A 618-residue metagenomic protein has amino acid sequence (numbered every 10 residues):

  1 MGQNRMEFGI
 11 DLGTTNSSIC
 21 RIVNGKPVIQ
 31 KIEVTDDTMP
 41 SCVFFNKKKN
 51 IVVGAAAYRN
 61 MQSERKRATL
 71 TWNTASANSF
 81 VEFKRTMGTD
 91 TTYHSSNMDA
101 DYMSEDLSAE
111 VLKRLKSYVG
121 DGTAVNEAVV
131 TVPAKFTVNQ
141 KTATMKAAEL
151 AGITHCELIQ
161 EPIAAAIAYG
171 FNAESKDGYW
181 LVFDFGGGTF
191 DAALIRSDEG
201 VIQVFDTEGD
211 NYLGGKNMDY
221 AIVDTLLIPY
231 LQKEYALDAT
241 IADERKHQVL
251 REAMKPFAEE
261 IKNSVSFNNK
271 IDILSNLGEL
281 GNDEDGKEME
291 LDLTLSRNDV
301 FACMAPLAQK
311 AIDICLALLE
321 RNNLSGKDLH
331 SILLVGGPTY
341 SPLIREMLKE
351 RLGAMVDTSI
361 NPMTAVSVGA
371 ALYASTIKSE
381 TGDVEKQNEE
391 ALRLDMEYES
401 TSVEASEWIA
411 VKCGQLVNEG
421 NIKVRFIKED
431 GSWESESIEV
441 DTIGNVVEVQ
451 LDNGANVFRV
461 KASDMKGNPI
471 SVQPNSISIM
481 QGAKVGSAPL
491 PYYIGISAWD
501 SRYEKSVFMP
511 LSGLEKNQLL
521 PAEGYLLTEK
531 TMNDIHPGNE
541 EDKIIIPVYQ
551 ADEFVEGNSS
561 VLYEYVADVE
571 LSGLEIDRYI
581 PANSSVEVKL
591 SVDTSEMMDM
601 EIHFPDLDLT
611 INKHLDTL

Functional and structural regions predicted by a protein language model:
M1-M6, E157-F183, V201, R321 (+2 more regions): Conserved phosphate-binding catalytic cores of ATP/NTP-utilizing and phosphoryl-transfer enzymes
G2-I29, A173-F205, L334, V411 (+2 more regions): Gly/Thr-rich phosphate-binding beta-strand-loop-beta motif of the actin/hexokinase/Hsp70
G25-C156, Q160, G214-L274, S497 (+3 more regions): Phosphate-binding loop and its immediate beta->loop->alpha context in nucleotide/phosphate-handling enzymes
P27-V28, Q203-Y212, A239-K246, R351-S359 (+1 more regions): Short beta-alpha connecting loops at secondary-structure transitions that line or flank enzyme active sites
I29-D37, N172-I228, E429-V440, N445 (+3 more regions): Glycine-rich phosphate-binding loop of actin/hexokinase-like ATP-binding domains
M39, D283-R297, F301, S379-L618: Acidic low-complexity intrinsically disordered segments
T74, F80, K84-M87, S96 (+7 more regions): Gly/charged contiguous loops adjacent to phosphate- or pyrophosphate-bearing nucleotide/cofactor binding elements
G152-Q160, A164, R345-A371, S375: Conserved phosphate-binding/catalytic loops in two-lobed NTP-binding clefts
